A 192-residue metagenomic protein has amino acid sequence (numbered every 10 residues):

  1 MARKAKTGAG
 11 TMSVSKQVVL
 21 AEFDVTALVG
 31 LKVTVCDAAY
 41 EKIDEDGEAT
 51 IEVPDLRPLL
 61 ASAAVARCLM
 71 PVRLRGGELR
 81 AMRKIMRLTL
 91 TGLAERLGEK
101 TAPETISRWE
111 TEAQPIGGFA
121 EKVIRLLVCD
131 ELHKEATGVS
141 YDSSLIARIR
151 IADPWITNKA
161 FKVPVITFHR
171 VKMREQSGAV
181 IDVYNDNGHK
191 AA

Functional and structural regions predicted by a protein language model:
M1-V72, D130-A152, S177-A179, N187-K190: N-terminal flexible/basic segments that precede or flank functional cores
V72-L88: Short, amphipathic alpha-helical "recognition" segments used to contact nucleic acids or chromatin
L79, L90-A94, E104-W109: Conserved hydrophobic/aromatic packing and binding residues within compact polymer-binding modules
I85, R96-L97: Residues within the alpha-helical elements of helix-turn-helix
G98-I116: Recognition helix of helix-turn-helix/homeodomain-like DNA-binding domains that insert into the DNA major groove
A113-R125: Short, basic-rich loop-to-helix N-cap that marks the start of a DNA-contacting helix
K159-A192: Basic Lys/Arg-rich amphipathic helical interaction modules
